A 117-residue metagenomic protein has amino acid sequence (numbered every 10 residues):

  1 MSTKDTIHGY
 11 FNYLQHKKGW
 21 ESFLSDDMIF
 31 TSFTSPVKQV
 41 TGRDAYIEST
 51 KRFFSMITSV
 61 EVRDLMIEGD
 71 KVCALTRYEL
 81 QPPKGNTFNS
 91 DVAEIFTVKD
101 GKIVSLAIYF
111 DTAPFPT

Functional and structural regions predicted by a protein language model:
D5-T6, K17-G19, S25-E68: A solvent-exposed, acidic/Ser-Thr-rich amphipathic alpha-helical stretch
S32, T76, A107-I108: Residue-level recognition of conserved beta-strand positions in structured domain cores
S55, L80-F88: Short, cysteine-centered beta-strand-loop-beta hairpins and adjacent loop/turn segments enriched in charged/polar
T58-E61, F88-A93: Short, surface-exposed coil-to-beta transition loops
G69-Y78: A short hydrophobic beta-strand element
Y78-L80, V98: Hydrophobic beta-strand positions in extracellular immunoglobulin-like domains
E94-T117: Short beta-strand edge/turn micro-motifs at domain boundaries
